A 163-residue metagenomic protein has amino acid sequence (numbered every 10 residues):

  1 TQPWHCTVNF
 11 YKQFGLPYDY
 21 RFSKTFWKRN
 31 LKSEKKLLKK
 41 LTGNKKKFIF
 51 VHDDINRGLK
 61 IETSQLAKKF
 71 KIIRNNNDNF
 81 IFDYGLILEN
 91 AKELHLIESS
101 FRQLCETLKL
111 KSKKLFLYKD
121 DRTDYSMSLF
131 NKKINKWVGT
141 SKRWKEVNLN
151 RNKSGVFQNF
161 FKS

Functional and structural regions predicted by a protein language model:
T1-S163: Catalytic machinery of carbohydrate-active enzymes, primarily nucleotide-sugar-dependent glycosyltransferases
